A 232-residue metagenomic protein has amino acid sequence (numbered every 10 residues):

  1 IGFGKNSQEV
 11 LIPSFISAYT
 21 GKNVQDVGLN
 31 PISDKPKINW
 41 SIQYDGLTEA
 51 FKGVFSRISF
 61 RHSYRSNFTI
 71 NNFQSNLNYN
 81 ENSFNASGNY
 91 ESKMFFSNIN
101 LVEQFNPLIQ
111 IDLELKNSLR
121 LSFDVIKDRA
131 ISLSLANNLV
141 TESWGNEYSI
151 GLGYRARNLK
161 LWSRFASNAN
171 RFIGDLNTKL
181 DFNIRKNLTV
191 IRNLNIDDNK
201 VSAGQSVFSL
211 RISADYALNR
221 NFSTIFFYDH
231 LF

Functional and structural regions predicted by a protein language model:
I1-F232: Exposed, low-structure sequence patches enriched in small/polar residues
